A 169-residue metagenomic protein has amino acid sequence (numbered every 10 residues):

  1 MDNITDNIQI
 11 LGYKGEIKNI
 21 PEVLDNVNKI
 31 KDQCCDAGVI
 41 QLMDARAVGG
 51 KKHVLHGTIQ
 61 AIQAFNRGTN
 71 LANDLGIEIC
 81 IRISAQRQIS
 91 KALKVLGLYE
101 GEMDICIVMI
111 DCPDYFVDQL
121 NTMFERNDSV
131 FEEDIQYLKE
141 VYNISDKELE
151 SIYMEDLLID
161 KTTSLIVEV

Functional and structural regions predicted by a protein language model:
M1, N28, L93-G97: A generic local secondary-structure boundary/capping motif
I8-I10, I40-L42, C80, I107 (+1 more regions): Generic preference for hydrophobic/aromatic residues in regular secondary structure cores
Q9-A72: N-terminal interaction modules that seed assembly of large macromolecular complexes
I20-L24, R87, V117: Well-ordered, non-membrane alpha-helical segments in soluble/globular domains
G49-I110: Ordered, amphipathic secondary-structure segments that act as subunit-interaction surfaces in large macromolecular
L93-V169: Glycine-rich, aromatic-bearing surface loops/beta-hairpins
